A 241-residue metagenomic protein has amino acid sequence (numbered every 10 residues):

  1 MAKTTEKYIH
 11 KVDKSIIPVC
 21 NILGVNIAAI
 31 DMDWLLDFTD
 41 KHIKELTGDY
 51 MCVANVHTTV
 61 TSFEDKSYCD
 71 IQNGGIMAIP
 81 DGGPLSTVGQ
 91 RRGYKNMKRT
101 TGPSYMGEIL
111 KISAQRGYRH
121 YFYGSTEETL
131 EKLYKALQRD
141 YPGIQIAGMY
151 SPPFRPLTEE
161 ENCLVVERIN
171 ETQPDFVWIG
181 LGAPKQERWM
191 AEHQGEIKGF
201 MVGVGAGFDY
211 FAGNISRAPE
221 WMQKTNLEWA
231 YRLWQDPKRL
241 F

Functional and structural regions predicted by a protein language model:
A2-R99, P103-S104: N-terminal nucleotide/polyanion-binding subdomain common to many enzyme families
G48, Y118, I197-G199: A short helix->loop->beta-strand "cap" motif at the edges of active sites that frequently abuts
N55-T59, L181-Q186, G207-F208: Short glycine-rich anion-binding loops that position phosphate/pyrophosphate groups of nucleotides and phosphorylated
P80-G83, K198-N214: Venus flytrap/periplasmic-binding-protein-like
P84-G89, A218, M222-F241: A transmembrane-helix-recognition feature enriched in membrane-embedded lipid enzymes and envelope glyco-/phospholipid
S86-Q173: Conserved beta-alpha
Y134, E187-E196: Short Gly/Thr/Asp-enriched flexible loops that form oxyanion-binding sites at enzyme active sites
I169-A183: Proline-aspartate-enriched helix->loop->beta-strand connector
